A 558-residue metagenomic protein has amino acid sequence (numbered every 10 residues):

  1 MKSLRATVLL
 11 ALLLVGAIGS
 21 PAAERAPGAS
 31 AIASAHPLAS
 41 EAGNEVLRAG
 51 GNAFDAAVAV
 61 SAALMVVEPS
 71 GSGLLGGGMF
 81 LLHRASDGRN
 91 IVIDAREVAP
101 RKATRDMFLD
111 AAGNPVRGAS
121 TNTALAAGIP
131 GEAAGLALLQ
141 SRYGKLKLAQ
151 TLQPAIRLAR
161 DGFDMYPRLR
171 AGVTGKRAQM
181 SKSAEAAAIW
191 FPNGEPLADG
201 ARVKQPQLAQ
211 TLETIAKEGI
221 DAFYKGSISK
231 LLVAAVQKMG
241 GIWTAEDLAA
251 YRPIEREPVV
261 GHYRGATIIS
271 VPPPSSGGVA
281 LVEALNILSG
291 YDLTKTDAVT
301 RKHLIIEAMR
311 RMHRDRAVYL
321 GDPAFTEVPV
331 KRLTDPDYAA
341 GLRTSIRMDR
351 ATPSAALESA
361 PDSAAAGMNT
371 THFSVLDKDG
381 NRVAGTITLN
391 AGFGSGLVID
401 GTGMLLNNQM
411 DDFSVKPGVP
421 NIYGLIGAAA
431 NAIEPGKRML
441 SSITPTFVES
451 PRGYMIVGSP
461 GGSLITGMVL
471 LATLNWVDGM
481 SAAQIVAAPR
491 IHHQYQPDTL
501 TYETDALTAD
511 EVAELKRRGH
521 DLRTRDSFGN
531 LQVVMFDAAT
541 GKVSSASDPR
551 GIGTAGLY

Functional and structural regions predicted by a protein language model:
T7-A17: Bacterial N-terminal signal peptides
A22-E41, E45, A53-G219, F223-K225 (+6 more regions): Noncatalytic scaffold domains of N-terminal-nucleophile
V66-S70, G76-V92, I242-T244, N381-P451: Active-site rim segments in enzyme catalytic domains, especially the processed small/beta chain of N-terminal
E255, G367-T370, G392, S441-I443: Short, small/polar residue-rich loop motifs at catalytic or cofactor-binding pockets
G277-L293, V448-M455, S463-V486: M16/insulysin-pitrilysin zinc metalloprotease superfamily fold
Y291-L389, G401-T402, P417-G418, I426: Internal maturation/activation junctions in enzymes
K302, K437, V469-L470, V477-D526: Extended C-terminal subregions enriched in glycine
